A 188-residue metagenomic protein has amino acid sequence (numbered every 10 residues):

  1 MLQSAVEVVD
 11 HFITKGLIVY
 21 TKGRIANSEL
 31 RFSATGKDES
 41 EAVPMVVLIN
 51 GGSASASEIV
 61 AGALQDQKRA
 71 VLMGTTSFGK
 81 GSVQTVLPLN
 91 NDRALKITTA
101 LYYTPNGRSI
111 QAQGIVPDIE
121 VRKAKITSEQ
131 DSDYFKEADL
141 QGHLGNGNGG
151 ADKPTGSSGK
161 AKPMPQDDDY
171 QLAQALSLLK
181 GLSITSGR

Functional and structural regions predicted by a protein language model:
M1-R188: C-terminal "post-core" interaction segments
